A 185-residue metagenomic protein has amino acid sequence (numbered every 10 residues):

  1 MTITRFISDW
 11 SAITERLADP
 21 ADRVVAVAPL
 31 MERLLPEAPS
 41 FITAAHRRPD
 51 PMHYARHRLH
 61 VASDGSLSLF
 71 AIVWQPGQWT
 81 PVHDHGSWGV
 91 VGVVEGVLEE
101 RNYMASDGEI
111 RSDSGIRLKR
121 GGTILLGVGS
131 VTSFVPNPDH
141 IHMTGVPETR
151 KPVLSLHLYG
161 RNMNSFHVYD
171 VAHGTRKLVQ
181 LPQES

Functional and structural regions predicted by a protein language model:
M1-P39: N-terminal leader/capping segments at the start of a protein or of a new domain
D50-P76, V131: A short glycine-rich, His/Asp/Glu-containing loop-to-beta-strand
F70-D84, P136-D139: Conserved short histidine dyad/triad with adjacent acidic residue
S87-S106: Glycine- and acidic-residue-biased ligand/ion/polar-headgroup-sensing regions
V90-G92, R150-S165: A short hydrophobic beta-strand segment most commonly corresponding to one strand of the jelly-roll/cupin
A105-I141, L181-E184: Short acidic-glycine-tyrosine-enriched beta hairpin
P136-L156: Ligand-binding loop in jelly-roll beta-barrel domains
L156, M163-S185: Extended, aromatic/histidine-rich regions of cofactor-dependent oxidoreductases associated with respiratory
